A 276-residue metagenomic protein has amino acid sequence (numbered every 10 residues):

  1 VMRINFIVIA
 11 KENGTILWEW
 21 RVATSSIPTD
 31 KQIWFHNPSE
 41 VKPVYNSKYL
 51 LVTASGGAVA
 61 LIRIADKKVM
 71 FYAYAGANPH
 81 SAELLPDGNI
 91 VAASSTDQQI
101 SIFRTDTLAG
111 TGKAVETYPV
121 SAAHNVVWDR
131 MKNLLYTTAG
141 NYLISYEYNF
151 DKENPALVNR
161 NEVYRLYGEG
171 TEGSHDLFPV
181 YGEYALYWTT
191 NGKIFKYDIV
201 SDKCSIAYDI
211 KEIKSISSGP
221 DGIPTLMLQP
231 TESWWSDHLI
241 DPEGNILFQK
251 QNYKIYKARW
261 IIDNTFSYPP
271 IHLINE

Functional and structural regions predicted by a protein language model:
V1-R3, V44, L51-G56, A92-T96 (+3 more regions): Conserved beta-strand positions in repeat-built beta-propeller and related beta-rich domains
I4-I7, A58-A60, Q98-S101, L143-S145 (+1 more regions): Structural signal for beta-propeller blades
I9-W34, R63, K68-A75, K113-E116 (+2 more regions): Aromatic (tryptophan-biased) beta-strands that constitute blades/sheets of beta-rich domains
A10-G14, R104-A109, Y146-L157, I199-I206: Short loop/turn segments immediately following beta-strands, especially the blade-tip and inter-blade linker loops
T29-K42, G76-L85, V120-W128, G168-Y181 (+2 more regions): Repeated scaffold domains used in trafficking and secretory/extracellular systems, primarily beta-propellers
N46-Y49, D87-N89, M131-N133, G182-Y184 (+1 more regions): Short coil/turn segments that connect the beta-strands within blades of beta-propeller domains
I102, G110-G112, T117-E162, H175-P179: Solenoidal tandem-repeat scaffolds enriched in leucines and small polar residues
G170-D241: Loop/turn-rich, solvent-exposed surfaces of beta-rich toroidal or solenoidal domains
